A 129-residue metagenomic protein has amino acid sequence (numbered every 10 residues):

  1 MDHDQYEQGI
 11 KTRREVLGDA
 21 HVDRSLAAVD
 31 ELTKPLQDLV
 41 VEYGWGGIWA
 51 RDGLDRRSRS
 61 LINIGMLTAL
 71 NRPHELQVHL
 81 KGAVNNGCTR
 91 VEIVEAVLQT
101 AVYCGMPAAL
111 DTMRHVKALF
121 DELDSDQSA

Functional and structural regions predicted by a protein language model:
M1-R57, N85, L110-A129: Acidic, glycine/proline-rich low-complexity segments that act as flexible tails and inter-domain linkers
V40-G44, L61-T68, A96-A101: Short alpha-helical scaffolding segments that buttress acidic/His motifs in well-ordered protein cores
L61, T68-V94: Mid-chain, well-packed structural core segment of small domains
G82-N86, Q99-V102, A118: Short basic/hydrophobic patches in alpha-helices and adjacent helix-turn junctions that form amphipathic surface motifs
V91-E95, D111-R114: A glycine-rich phosphate/pyrophosphate-binding beta-strand-loop-alpha-helix module
V102-A109: C-terminal structural segments of small proteins and small subunits
